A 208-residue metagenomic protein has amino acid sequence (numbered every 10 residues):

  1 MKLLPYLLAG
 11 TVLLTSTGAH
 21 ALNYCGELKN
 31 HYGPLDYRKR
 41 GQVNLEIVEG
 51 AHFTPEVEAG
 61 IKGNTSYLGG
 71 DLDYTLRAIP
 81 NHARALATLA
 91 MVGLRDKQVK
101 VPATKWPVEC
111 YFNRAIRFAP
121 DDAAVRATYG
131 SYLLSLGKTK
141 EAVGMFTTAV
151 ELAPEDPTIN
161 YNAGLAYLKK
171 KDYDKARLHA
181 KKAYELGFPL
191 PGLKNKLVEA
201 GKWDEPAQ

Functional and structural regions predicted by a protein language model:
A21-D73, A78: N-terminal leader/linker segments that initiate helical-solenoid repeat arrays
A85, V125, I159, G192-L193: TPR alpha-solenoid repeat register
T88-M91, T128, N162, K196-L197: Canonical tetratricopeptide repeat
